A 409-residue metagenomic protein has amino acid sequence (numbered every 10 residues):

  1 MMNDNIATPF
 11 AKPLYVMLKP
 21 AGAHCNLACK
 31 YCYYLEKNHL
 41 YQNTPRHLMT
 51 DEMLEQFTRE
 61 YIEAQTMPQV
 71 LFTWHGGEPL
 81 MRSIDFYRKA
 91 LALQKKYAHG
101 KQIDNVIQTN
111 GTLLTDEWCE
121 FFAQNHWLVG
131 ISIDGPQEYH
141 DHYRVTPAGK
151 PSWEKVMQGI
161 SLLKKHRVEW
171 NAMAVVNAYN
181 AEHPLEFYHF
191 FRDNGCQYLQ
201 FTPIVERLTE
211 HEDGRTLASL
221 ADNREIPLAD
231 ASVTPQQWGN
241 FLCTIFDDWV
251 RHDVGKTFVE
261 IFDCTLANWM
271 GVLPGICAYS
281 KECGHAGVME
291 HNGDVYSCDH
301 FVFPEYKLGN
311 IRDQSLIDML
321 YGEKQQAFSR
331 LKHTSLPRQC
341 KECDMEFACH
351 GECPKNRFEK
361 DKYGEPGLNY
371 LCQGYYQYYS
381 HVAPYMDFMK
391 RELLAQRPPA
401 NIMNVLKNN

Functional and structural regions predicted by a protein language model:
M1-A11, H189: Long, charge-rich, low-complexity alpha-helical segments
F10-E52: Canonical Radical SAM [4Fe-4S] cluster-binding loop centered on the CxxxCxxC motif and its immediate flanking residues
V16-K19, L71-G77, D104-T109, V259-I261: Extended hydrophobic secondary-structure segments that form protein cores and membrane-embedded regions
A21-A28, E78-M81, C283, C340-E342 (+1 more regions): Cysteine-centered iron-sulfur cluster-binding motifs in ferredoxin-type domains/subunits of redox enzymes
T58-T73, R82-L220: Radical SAM/AdoMet-radical enzyme domain recognition
T146-E154, S161, K165-A278, E282 (+3 more regions): Radical SAM enzyme [4Fe-4S]-AdoMet core and its adjacent flexible, acidic and glycine-rich loops/tails across
V302-N409: Flexible mid-to-C-terminal extensions adjoining Fe-S/redox cofactors in radical SAM and related proteins
